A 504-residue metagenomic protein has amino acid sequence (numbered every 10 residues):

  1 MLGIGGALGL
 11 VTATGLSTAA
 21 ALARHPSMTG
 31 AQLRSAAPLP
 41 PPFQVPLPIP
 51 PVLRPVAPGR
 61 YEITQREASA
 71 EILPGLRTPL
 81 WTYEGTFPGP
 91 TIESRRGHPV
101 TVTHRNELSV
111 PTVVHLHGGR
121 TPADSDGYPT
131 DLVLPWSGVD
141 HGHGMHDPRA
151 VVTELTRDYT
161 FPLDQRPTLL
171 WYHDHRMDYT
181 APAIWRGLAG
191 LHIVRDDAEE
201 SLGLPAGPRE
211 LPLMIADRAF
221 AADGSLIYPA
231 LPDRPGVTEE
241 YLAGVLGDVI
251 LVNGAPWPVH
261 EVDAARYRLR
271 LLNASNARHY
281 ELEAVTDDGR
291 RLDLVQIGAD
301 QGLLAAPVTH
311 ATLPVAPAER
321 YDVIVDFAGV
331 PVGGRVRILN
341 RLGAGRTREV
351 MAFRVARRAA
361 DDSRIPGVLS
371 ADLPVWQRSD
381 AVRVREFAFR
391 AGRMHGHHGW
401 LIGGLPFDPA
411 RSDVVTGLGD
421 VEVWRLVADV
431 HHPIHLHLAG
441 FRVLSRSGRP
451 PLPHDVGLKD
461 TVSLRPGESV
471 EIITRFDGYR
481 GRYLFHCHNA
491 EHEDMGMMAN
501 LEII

Functional and structural regions predicted by a protein language model:
G3-D124, V133, V152, T156-D158 (+9 more regions): A long-range scaffold signal marking pre-active-site subdomains of enzyme folds
G3-G6, L10-E62, W185-A216, L292-D293 (+3 more regions): Extended terminal and domain-junction accessory segments
L73, E107-L134, A219, N276-Q301 (+5 more regions): Extracytoplasmic copper-binding redox domains, predominantly the cupredoxin/blue-copper superfamily
L76-E93, D248-P258, G396-L418: N-terminal edge beta-strand
F87, T91-S94, L116-Q165, S201-G203 (+4 more regions): Extracytoplasmic beta-sandwich strand-turn segments characteristic of Greek-key/jelly-roll folds
T101, L169-W171, R268, R335-R337 (+1 more regions): Short, conserved beta-strand segments of beta-strand-rich sandwich/propeller modules, principally
A123-G138, A219, Y228-L373, P451: Histidine- and aromatic-rich segments of cupredoxin/plastocyanin-like copper-binding domains
P162-E199: Hydrophobic or amphipathic alpha-helical targeting/insertion segments
